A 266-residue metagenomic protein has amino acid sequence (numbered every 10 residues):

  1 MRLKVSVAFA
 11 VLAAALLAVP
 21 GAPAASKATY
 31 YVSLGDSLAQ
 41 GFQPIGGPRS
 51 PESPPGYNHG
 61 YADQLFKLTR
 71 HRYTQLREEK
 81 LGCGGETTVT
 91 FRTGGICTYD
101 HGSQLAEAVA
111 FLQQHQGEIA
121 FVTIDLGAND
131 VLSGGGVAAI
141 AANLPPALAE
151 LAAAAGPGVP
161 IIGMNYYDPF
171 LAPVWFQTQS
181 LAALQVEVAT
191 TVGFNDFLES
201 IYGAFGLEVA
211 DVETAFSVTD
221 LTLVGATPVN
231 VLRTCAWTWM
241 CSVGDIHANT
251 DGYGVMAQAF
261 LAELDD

Functional and structural regions predicted by a protein language model:
M1-F9: Bacterial N-terminal signal peptides that target proteins for export
A8-A18: Bacterial N-terminal signal peptides
A24-G84: Serine-esterase "nucleophile elbow" of acetyl-processing enzymes
Y30-F42, R77-G82, A120-D125, D130-L132 (+3 more regions): Structural recognition of the beta-strand scaffold that forms the well-ordered cores of secreted hydrolase catalytic
Q40-P44, T88-G94, T98-A139, D168-P169: Oxyanion-hole/transition-state-stabilizing segment in secreted/luminal serine hydrolases and related acyltransferases
G46-N58, F91-D100, V218-S242: Surface-exposed intrinsically disordered loops and tails
F66-T74, P146-I162, G193-D211, E263: A structural motif corresponding to the C-terminal end of an alpha-helix and its immediate exit/capping segment
D168-D266: Catalytic His-Asp segment of secreted/periplasmic serine-dependent ester chemistry enzymes
